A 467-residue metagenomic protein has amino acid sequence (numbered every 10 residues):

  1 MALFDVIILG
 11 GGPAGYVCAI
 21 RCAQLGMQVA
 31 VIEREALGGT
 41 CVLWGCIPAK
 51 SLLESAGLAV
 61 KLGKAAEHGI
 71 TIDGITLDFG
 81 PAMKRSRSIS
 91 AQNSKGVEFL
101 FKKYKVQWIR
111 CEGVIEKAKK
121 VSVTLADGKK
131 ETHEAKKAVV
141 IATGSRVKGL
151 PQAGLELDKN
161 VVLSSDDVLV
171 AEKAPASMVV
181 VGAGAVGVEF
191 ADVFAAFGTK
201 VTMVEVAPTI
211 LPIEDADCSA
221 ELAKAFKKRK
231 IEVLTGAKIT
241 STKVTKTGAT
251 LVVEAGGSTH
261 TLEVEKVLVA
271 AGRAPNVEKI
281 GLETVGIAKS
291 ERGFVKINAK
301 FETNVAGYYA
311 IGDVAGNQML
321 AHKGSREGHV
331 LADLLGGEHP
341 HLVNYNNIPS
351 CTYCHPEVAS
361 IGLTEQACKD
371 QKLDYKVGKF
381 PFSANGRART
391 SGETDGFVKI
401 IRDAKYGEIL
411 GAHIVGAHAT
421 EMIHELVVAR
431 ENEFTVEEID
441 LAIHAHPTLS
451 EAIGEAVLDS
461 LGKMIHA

Functional and structural regions predicted by a protein language model:
M1-G12, A174-G184: Beta1/beta-strand and adjacent pyrophosphate-binding region of the FAD-binding site in flavoprotein oxidoreductases
A2-F4, I20-M27, I32-A174, T202 (+8 more regions): Glycine-rich flavin
I7-G11, V17-E35, I47, S51-L58 (+2 more regions): Flexible, glycine-rich terminal cap/loop adjacent to redox cofactors in electron-transfer oxidoreductases
I7-L9, G113, E134-G144, V181 (+3 more regions): Short hydrophobic core segments
A14, G38, V186: Hydrophobic/small residue at the entry helix of a nucleotide-binding pocket
A19, A23, A191, A195-A196: Gly/Ala-rich phosphate-binding loop of Rossmann-like dinucleotide-binding domains, activating on the conserved
E156-A174, T261-G337, L342: FAD-site-proximal beta/loop scaffold in flavoenzymes
